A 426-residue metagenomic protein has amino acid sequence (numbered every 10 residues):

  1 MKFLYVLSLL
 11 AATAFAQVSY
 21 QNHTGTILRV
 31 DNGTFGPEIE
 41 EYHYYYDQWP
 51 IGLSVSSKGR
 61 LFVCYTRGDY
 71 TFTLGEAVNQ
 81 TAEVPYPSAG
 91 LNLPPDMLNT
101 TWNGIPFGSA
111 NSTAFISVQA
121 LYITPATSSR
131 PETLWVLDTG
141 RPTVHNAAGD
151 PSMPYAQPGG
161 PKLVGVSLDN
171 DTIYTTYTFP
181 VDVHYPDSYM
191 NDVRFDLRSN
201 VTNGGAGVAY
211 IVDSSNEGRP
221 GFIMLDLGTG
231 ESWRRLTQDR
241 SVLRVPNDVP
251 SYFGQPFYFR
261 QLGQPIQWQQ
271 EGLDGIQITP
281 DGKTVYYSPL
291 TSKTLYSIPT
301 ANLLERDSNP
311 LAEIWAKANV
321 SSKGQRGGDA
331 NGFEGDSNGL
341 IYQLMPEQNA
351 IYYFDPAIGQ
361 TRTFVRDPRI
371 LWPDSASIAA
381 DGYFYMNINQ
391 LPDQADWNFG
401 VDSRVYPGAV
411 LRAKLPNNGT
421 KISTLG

Functional and structural regions predicted by a protein language model:
M1-A16: Fungal secretory targeting signals
N22, D31-L74, A120: Beta-strand-rich domains and repeat architectures in extracellular enzymes and scaffolds, especially beta-propellers
I27-D31, G36-Y42, T81-T113, T172-S188 (+3 more regions): Surface-exposed loop and turn segments in beta-propeller and other repeat-based domains that flank or scaffold
Y45-S57, A110-L134, P142, D182-A209 (+5 more regions): Beta-rich, blade/repeat-based domains predominating in secreted/periplasmic proteins but also intracellular
W49, V78-W135, T139-P161, T175-V181: Blade-loop segments of beta-propeller domains
L74-T81, Y155-N170, F222-G230, G400-N418: Beta-propeller blade signature
T81-A82, L168-D169, L227-W233, R240-S241 (+3 more regions): Short loop/turn segments immediately following beta-strands, especially the blade-tip and inter-blade linker loops
S375-G426: Blade-level signature of beta-propeller repeat domains, shared across WD40, Kelch, NHL, RCC1 and BNR/Asp-box propellers
